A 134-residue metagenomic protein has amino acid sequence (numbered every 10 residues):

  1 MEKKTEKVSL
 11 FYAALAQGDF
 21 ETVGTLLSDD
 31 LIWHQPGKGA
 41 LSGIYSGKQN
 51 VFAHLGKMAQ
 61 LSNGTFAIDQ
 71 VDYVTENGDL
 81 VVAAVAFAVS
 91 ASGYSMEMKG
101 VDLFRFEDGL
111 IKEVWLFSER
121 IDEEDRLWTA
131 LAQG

Functional and structural regions predicted by a protein language model:
M1-D29, L131-G134: Short, low-complexity N-terminal intrinsically disordered segments enriched in polar/charged residues
E2, Y45-Q49, G100: Short, conserved loop/turn and helix-capping segments at secondary-structure boundaries that abut family-defining
K3, G56-G134: A beta-strand edge to alpha-helix "cap/lid" segment located at domain peripheries
E6-A16, A40-S42, K57-L61, A84: Short, mixed-charge, low-aromatic patches
V8-F11, T22-V23, L31, G47 (+4 more regions): Hydrophobic pocket/interface hotspot
A16, F20, K48-V51, L55 (+1 more regions): A structural signal for well-ordered alpha-helical scaffolds and beta->alpha junctions
S28-N77: A solvent-exposed, acidic/Ser-Thr-rich amphipathic alpha-helical stretch
